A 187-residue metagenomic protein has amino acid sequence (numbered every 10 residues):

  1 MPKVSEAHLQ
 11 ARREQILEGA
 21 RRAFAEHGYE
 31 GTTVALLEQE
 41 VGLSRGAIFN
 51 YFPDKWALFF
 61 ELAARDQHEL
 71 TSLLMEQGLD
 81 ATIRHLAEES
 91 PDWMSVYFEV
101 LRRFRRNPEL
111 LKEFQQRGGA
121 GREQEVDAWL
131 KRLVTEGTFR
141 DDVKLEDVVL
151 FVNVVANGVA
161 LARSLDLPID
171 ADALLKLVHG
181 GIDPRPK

Functional and structural regions predicted by a protein language model:
M1-A11, K187: N-terminal intrinsically disordered/low-complexity leader segments
A11-R22, E26, Q39-E40, P53-Q77 (+4 more regions): Alpha-helical structural segments
E14, E18, G46, S95: Short alpha-helical elements of helix-turn-helix
E26-E30, E136: Short coil/turn segments at alpha/beta junctions that flank glycine-rich nucleotide-binding fingerprints
V34, V41-F52: Short hydrophobic/aromatic patch on the recognition helix
E89-Q116: Amphipathic alpha-helical segments used for helix-helix packing
L111-K112, Q116, V134-G181, R185-K187: Hydrophobic/aromatic-rich alpha-helical bundle segments in the mid-to-C-terminal region
